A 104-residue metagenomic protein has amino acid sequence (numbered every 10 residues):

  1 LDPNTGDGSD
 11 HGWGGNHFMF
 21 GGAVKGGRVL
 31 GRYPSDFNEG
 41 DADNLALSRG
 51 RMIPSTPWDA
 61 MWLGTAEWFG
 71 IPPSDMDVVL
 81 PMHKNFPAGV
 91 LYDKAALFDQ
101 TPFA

Functional and structural regions predicted by a protein language model:
L1-A104: Feature marks hydrolase-like catalytic cores characterized by long aromatic- and Gly/Pro-rich stretches
